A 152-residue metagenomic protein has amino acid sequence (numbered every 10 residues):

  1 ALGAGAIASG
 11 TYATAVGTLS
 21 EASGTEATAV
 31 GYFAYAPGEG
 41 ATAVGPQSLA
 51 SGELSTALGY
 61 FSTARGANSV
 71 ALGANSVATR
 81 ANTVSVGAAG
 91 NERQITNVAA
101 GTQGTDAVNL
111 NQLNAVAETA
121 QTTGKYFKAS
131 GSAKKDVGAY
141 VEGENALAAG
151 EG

Functional and structural regions predicted by a protein language model:
A1-G152: Primarily extracellular Gram-negative trimeric autotransporter adhesin
